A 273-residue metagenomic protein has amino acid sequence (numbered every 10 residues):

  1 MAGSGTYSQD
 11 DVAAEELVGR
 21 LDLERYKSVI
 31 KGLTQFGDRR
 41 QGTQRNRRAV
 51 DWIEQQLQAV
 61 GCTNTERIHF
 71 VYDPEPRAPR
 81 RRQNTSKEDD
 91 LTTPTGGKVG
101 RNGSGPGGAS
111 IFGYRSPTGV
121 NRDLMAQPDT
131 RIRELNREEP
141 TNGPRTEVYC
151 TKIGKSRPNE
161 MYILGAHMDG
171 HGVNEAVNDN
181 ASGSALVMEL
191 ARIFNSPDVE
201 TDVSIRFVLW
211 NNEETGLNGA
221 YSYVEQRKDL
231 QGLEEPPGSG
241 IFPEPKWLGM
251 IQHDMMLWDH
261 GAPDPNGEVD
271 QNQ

Functional and structural regions predicted by a protein language model:
G5-E15, Y26-R39, A166: Acidic/histidine-rich, surface-exposed loop or edge segments in extracytoplasmic proteins
R20, E24-K27, Q58-A59, P140-P144 (+4 more regions): Extracellular/periplasmic catalytic domains that process cell-envelope and extracellular macromolecules
D22, K31-Q41, E54-T63, E189-V199 (+1 more regions): Sec-exported extracytoplasmic/periplasmic mature domains
R25-T34, N64-I68, E147-T151, M161-G165 (+4 more regions): Structural recognition of the beta-strand scaffold that forms the well-ordered cores of secreted hydrolase catalytic
S28, G32-T151: A non-catalytic alpha/beta surface segment that caps or lines the substrate-entry region of metallo-dependent hydrolase
G37, H69-Y72, G154, A166-M168 (+1 more regions): A mature extracytoplasmic/lumenal domain signature
R131, A166-G172: Glycine/charged-rich beta-loop-alpha catalytic/anionic-binding loops adjacent to active sites
P144, G170-Q273: Acidic/histidine-rich catalytic neighborhood of metal-dependent amide-processing enzymes
